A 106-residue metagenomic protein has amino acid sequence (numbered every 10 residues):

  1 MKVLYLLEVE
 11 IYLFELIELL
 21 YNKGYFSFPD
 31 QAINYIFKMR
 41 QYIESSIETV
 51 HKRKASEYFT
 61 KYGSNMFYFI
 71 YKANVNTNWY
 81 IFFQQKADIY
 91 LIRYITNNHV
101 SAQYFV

Functional and structural regions predicted by a protein language model:
M1-I70: Basic, Lys/Arg-enriched alpha-helical interface segments
I70-V106: Enriched for short, Lys/Arg-rich terminal
